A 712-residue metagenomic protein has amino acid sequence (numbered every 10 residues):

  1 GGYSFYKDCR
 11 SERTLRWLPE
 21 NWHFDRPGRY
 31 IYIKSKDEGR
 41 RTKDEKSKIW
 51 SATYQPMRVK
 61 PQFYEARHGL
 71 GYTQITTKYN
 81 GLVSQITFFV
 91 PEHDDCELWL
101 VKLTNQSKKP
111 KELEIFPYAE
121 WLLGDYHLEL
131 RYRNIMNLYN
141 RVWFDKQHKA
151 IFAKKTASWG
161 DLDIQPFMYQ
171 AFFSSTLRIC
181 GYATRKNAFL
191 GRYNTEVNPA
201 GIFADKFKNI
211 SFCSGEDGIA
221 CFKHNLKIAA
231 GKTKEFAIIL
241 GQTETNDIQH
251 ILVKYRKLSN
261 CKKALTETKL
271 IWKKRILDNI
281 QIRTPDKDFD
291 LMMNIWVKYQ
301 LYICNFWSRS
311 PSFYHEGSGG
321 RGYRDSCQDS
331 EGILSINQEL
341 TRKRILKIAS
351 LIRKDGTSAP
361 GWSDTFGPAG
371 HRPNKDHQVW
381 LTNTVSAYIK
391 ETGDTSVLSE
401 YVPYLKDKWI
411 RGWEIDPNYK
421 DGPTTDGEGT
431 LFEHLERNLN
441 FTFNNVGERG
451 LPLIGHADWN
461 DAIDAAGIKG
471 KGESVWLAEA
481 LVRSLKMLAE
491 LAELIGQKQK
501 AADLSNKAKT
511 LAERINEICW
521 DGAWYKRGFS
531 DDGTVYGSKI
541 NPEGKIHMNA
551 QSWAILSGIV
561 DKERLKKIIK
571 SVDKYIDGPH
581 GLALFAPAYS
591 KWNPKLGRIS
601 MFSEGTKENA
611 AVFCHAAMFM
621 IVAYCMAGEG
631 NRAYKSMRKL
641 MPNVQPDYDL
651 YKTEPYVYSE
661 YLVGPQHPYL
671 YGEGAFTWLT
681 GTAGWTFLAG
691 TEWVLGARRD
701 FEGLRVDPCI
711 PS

Functional and structural regions predicted by a protein language model:
G1-D37, D44-S326, E339, R344-L351 (+6 more regions): Anionic coordination/interaction segments
K34, S330-G450, S474-A478, V482 (+4 more regions): Aromatic-rich carbohydrate-recognition surfaces in CAZymes
E65, S84-Q85, C221-K223, K262-M292 (+5 more regions): Long, charged, mostly alpha-helical binding arms that flank functional sites
K78, V90-D95, S107, A230 (+18 more regions): Secondary-structure capping and boundary motifs in well-ordered enzyme cores
Q106-P110, T245-Q249, E391-E400, G422 (+3 more regions): Inter-helical turn/loop segments and adjacent helix faces that build the functional surface of alpha-helical bundle
Y118, R133, A359-P360, A480-L596 (+2 more regions): Catalytic cores of carbohydrate-active enzymes
I282, D286-F289, Q300-S308, S312 (+4 more regions): Aromatic-lined, polymer-binding surfaces characteristic of secreted/periplasmic polysaccharide-degrading enzymes
F313-G320, A359-Q378, L405-D426, P452-G472 (+3 more regions): Carbohydrate-binding/catalytic loop surfaces
